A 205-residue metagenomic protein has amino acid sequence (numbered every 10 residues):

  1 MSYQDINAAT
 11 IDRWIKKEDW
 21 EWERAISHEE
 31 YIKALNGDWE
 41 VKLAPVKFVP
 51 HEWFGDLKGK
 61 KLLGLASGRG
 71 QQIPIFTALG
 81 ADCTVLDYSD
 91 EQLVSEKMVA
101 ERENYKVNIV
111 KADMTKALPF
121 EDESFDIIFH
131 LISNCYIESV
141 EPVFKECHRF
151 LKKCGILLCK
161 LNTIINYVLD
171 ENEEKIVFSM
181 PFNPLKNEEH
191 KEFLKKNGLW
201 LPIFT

Functional and structural regions predicted by a protein language model:
M1-I32: N-terminal, positively charged/glycine-rich alpha-helical extensions of SAM-dependent methyltransferases
A25-K60: Conserved alpha-helix/loop element of class I SAM-dependent methyltransferases that forms part of the SAM/SAH-binding
K60-A117: Class I SAM-dependent methyltransferase SAM/SAH-binding core
T115-I128: A short acidic, Gly/Pro-enriched loop at the edge of an enzyme's catalytic core that lines a small-molecule cofactor
D126-E141: A short SAM/SAH-binding and catalytic strip from SAM-dependent methyltransferases
E141-I156: A short glycine-rich, Lys/Arg-flanked "PGG" loop and its adjoining helix->strand segment in the class I
I156-E188: Conserved class I S-adenosyl-L-methionine
H190-T205: Short alpha-helix
